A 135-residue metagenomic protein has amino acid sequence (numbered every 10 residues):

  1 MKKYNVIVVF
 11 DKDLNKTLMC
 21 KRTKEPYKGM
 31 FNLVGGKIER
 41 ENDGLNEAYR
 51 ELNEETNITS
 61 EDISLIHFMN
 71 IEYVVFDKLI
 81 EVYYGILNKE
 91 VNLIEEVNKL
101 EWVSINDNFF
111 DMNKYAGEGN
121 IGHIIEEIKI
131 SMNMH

Functional and structural regions predicted by a protein language model:
M1-T17, V34: Conserved N-terminal beta-strand and adjoining loop/helix that marks the start of the Nudix/MutT-like hydrolase domain
K3, M69-N106, E118-M132: Active-site-adjacent beta-strand/loop module that shapes the phosphate/pyrophosphate-binding cleft
K12-N15, P26-Y27, E39, F76 (+1 more regions): Short, charged/polar surface micro-motifs in flexible loops or helix N-caps
K16-E54: Conserved Nudix-box catalytic region and its N-terminal flanking loop in Nudix hydrolases and closely related
F31-N32, L79, Y115: Short aromatic-enriched loop/helix-cap "lid" or pocket-rim segments at secondary-structure transitions that line
I38-R40, F110-I125: Short, surface-exposed secondary-structure junctions/capping segments
T59-M69: A short coil-to-beta-strand element that immediately follows conserved catalytic motifs
